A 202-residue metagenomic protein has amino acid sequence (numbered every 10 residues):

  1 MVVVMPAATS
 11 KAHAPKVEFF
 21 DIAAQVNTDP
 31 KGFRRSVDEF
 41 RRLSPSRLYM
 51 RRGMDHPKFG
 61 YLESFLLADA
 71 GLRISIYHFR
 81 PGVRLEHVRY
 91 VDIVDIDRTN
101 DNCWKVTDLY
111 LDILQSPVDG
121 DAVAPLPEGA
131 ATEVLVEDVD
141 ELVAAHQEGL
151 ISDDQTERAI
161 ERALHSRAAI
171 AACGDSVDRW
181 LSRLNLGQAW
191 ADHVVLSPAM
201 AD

Functional and structural regions predicted by a protein language model:
M1-L62: Charge-rich, low-complexity N-terminal segments
V3-E18, A24, Q115, V134-L135 (+2 more regions): Compact, glycine/acidic-enriched structural inserts
K11-A14, R42, V83-L85, C103-K105 (+1 more regions): A generic structural signal for short, solvent-exposed coil/turn residues that cap or connect secondary-structure
R41-S44, L66, L114, P127: Well-ordered beta-strand positions
H56, L67-D69, F79-R80, S116-D119 (+1 more regions): Acidic surface patches and DE-rich sequence motifs
F59, E63-L111: Structured beta-strand/loop patches that form or line metal/cofactor-binding pockets in enzymes
V88-L150, D154-Q155: Conserved, surface-exposed functional patches that form binding/active-site neighborhoods
A163-D202: Cysteine/selenocysteine-centered motifs that mediate thiol-based redox chemistry or coordinate metal-sulfur cofactors
